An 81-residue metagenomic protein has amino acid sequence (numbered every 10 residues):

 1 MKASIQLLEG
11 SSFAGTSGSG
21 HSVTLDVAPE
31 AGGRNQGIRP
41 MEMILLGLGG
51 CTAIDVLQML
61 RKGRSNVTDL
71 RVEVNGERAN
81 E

Functional and structural regions predicted by a protein language model:
M1-L46, L57-E81: Extended beta-strand/beta-hairpin segments
